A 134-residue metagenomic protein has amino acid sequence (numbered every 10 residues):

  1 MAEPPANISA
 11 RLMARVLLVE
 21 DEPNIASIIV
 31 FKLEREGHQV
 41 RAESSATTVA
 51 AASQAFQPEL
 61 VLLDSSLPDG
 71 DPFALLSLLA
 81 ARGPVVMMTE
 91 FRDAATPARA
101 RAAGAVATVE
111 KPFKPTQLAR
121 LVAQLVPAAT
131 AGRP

Functional and structural regions predicted by a protein language model:
E20: Conserved acidic carboxylate
S27-E34: Charged docking surfaces used in two-component/phosphorelay signaling
E36-T47, A51-A52: Short hydrophobic/Thr-rich beta-strand motif most characteristic of the beta2 strand and flanking loop of CheY-like
T48, P68, F91-A95: Negatively charged, flexible loop motifs adjacent to catalytic sites in prokaryotic signal transduction proteins
L63-L78: Conserved phosphotransfer microenvironments
A74, R92-T108: Alpha4 helix (beta4-alpha4-beta5 surface) of REC/receiver domains from two-component response regulators
A95, F113-V122: C-terminal output helix
